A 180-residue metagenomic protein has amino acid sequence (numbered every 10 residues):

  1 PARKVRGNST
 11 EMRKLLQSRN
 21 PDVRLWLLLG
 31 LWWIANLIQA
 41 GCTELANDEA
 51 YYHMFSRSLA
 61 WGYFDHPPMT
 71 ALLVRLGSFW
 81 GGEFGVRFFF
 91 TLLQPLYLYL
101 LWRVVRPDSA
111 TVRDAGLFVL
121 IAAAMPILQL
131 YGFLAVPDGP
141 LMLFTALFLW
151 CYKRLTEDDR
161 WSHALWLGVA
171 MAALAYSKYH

Functional and structural regions predicted by a protein language model:
P21-L45: Transmembrane signal-anchor helices characteristic of membrane glycosylation enzymes that use polyprenol
D22-V23, L101-A124, M142-L143, S162: Transmembrane-helix signature of polytopic, membrane-embedded enzymes that assemble or transfer cell-envelope glycans
L29, A115-P126, W150, M171 (+1 more regions): Short helix- or helix-capping micro-motifs that position conserved polar/aromatic residues at function-defining sites
Q39-Y52, W61-L76, W80-G85: Extracytoplasmic catalytic/substrate-binding loops of multi-pass membrane glycan-assembly enzymes
S58, H163-Y179: Membrane-interface alpha helices of multi-pass inner-membrane proteins
V74-S78, F89-L100, S109, M125 (+1 more regions): Transmembrane alpha-helices of multi-pass, membrane-embedded glycan-processing enzymes that use lipid-linked
R106-S109, F148-W166: Membrane-interface transmembrane helices that cradle and orient dolichyl/undecaprenyl
L130-L141: Short acidic/glycine- and proline-prone juxtamembrane loop motifs at membrane-interface regions of multi-pass membrane
